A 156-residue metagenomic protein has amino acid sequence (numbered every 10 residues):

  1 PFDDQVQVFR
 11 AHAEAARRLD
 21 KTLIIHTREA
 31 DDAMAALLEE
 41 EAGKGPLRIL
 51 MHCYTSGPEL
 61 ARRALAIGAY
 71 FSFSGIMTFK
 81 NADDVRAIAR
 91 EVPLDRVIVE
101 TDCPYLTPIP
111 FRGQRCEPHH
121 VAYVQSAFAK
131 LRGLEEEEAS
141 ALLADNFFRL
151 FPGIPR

Functional and structural regions predicted by a protein language model:
P1-I98: Catalytic pocket-lining loop regions of alpha/beta-barrel enzymes, especially the amidohydrolase/enolase/GH5 lineages
F2-R10, R28, R115-A122, E137 (+1 more regions): Non-membrane alpha-helical structural segments and their capping/turn regions in soluble enzymes
A15, H119-R156: Mid-to-C-terminal alpha-helical segments outside catalytic/metal-binding sites
L37, P108, L150: Residues that scaffold the ATP/ADP-binding catalytic core of kinase and kinase-like folds
G45, C103, E117-V121, Q125: Active-site gating loops and adjacent loop-to-helix segments of metal-dependent hydrolytic enzymes
P58, N81-D83, I109-R115, P155: Solvent-exposed, flexible loop/coil residues
F71, Y105, R149: Active-site micro-motifs of SAM-dependent methyltransferase domains
D95-E117: Short acidic/histidine-rich active-site segments
